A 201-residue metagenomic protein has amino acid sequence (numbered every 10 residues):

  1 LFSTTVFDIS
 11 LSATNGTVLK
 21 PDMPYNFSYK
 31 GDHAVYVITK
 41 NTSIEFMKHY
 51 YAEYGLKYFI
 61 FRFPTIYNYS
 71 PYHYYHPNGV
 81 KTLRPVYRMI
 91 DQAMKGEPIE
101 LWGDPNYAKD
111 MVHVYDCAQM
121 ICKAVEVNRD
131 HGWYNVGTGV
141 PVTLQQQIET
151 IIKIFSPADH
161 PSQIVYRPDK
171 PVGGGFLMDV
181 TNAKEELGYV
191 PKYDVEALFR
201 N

Functional and structural regions predicted by a protein language model:
L1, T5-D8, T65-P71, E126 (+1 more regions): Active-site proximal helix/loop that lines the substrate pocket of Rossmann-like NAD(P)-dependent oxidoreductase domains
L1-V35, F59: Conserved Rossmann-fold NAD(P)-dependent oxidoreductase catalytic core, especially the SDR/UDP-sugar
N15-G16, K48-A108, V114-Q119, T150-I152: NAD(P)-dependent short-chain dehydrogenase/reductase
V35, T39-T42: Active-site helix of classical SDR
T39, T82-L83, F176: Short, conserved glycine- and acidic-residue-centered signature motifs in active-site or ligand-binding loops
A93-N201: C-terminal substrate-binding subdomain of Rossmann-fold SDR/epimerase-dehydratase oxidoreductases
